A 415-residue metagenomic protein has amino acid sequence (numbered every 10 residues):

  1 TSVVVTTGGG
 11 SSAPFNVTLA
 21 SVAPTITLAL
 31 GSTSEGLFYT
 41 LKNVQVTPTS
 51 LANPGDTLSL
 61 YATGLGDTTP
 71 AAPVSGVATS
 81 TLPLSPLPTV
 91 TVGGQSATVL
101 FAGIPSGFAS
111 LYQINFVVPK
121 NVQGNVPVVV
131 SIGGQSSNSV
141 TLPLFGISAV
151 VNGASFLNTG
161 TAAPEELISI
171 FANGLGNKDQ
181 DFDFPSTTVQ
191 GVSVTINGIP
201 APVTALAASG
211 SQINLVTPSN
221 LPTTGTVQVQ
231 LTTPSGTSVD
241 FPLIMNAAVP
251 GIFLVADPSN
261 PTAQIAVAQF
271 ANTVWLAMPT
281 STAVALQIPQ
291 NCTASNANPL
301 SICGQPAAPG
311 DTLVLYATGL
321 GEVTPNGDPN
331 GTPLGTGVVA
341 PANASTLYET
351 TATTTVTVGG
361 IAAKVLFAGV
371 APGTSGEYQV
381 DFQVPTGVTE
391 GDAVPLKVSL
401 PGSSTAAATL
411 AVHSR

Functional and structural regions predicted by a protein language model:
T1-R415: A sequence-level detector for low-complexity, Ser/Thr- and acidic-rich stretches
